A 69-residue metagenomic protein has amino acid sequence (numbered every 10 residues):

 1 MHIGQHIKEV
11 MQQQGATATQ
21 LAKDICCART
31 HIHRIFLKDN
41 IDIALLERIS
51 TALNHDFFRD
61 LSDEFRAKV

Functional and structural regions predicted by a protein language model:
M1-Q20: A short, Lys/Arg-rich alpha-helix, primarily the initiator
K8, T19, K23, H33 (+1 more regions): Residues within the helices of the helix-turn-helix
E9, Q14-G15, R34, R59-V69: Short, charged recognition helix plus adjacent turn of helix-turn-helix-like nucleic-acid-binding domains
Q12, K23, T51: Alpha-helical residues within the helix-turn-helix
C26-I41: Recognition helix of helix-turn-helix/homeodomain-like DNA-binding domains that insert into the DNA major groove
A44-D60: DNA major-groove recognition helix of helix-turn-helix/homeodomain DNA-binding modules
